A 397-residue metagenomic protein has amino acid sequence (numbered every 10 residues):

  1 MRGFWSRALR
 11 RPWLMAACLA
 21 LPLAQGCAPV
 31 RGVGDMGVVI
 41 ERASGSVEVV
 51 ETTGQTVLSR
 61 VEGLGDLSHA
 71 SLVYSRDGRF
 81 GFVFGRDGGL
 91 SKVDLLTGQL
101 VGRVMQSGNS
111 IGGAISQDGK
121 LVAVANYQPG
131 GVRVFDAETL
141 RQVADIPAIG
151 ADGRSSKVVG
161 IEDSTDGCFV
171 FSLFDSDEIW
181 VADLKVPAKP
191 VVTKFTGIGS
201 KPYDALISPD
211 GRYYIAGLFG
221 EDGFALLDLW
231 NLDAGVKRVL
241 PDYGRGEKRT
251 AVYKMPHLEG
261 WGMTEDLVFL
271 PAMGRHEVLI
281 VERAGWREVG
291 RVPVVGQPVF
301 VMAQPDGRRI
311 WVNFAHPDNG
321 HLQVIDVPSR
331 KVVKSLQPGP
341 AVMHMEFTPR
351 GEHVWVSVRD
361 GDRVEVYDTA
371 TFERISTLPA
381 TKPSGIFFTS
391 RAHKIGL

Functional and structural regions predicted by a protein language model:
R2-M15: Bacterial N-terminal signal peptides that target proteins for export
W13-Q25: Bacterial N-terminal signal peptides
P22, G26-L397: Predominantly soluble domains enriched in secretory-pathway, periplasmic, or organellar proteins
